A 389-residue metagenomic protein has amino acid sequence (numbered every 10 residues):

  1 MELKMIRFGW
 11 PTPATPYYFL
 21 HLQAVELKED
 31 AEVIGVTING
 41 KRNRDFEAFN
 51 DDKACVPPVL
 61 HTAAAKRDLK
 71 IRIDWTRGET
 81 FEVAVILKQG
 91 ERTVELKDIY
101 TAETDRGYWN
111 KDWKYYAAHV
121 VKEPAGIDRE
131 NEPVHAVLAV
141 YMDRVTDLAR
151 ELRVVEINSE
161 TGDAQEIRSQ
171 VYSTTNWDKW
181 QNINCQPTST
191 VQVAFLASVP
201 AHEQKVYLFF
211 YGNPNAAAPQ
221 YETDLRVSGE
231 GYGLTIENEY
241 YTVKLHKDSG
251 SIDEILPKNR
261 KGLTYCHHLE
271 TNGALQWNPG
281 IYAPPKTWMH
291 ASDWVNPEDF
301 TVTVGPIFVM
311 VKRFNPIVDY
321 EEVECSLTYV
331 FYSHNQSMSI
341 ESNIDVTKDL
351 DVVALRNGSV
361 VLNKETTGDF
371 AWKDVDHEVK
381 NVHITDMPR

Functional and structural regions predicted by a protein language model:
E2, I6-T235, E239, H246-S251 (+1 more regions): Alpha-mannosidase-like glycoside hydrolase catalytic domains involved in N-glycan trimming, generalizing to other
E32, D105-Y116, V120, P124-D128 (+3 more regions): Polysaccharide-binding surfaces and accessory modules of carbohydrate-active proteins
R44-F49, Y232-D319, C325: Acidic-aromatic substrate-binding/catalytic surfaces of carbohydrate-active enzymes
D52-A54, T175, L245, I252-E254 (+4 more regions): A short local loop/turn or secondary-structure capping micro-motif enriched for an aromatic residue
G90-R92, Y241, R260-L263, E321-V323 (+3 more regions): Short acidic/polar mixed-charge low-complexity motifs
P124, I157, G212-P214, E239-Y241 (+7 more regions): An acidic- and aromatic-residue-enriched active-site/binding cleft used to recognize and process polar
D163-Q170, G250-T264, S337-N343, V353-L355 (+2 more regions): Short, well-ordered strand-loop elements centered on a beta-strand within folded domains, enriched for acidic residues
V302-F370: Acidic, contiguous internal or C-terminal segments within carbohydrate-active enzymes that form a structured patch used
